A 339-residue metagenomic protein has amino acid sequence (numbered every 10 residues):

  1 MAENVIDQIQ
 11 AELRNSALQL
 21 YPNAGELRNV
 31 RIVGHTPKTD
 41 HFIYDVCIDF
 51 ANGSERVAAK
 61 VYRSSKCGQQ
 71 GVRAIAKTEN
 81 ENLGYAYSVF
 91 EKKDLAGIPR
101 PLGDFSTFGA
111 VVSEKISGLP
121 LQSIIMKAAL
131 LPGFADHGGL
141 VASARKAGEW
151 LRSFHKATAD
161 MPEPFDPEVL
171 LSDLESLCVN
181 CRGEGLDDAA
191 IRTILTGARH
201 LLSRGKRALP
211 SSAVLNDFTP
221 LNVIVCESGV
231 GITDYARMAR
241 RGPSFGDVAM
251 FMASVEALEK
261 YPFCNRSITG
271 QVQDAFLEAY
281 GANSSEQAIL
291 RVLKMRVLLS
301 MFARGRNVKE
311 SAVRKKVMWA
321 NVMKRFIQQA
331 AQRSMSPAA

Functional and structural regions predicted by a protein language model:
M1-P37, A51-S54, V308-A339: Regulatory N- and C-terminal appendages and interdomain linkers associated with kinase/kinase-like NTP transferase
I9-E26, A159-N216: An alpha-helical support segment within catalytic cores of ATP-dependent transferases
V33-A59, R199-G246: Active-site acidic catalytic loop and adjacent metal/ATP-binding pocket of ATP-dependent phosphoryl transfer enzymes
D45-E79, P132-D136: ATP-binding glycine-rich loop module of kinase domains
Y85-K92, L119-P164: Conserved kinase catalytic-core helix
L95-G109: Short beta-strand micro-motifs within the conserved protein kinase catalytic domain, predominantly in the N-lobe
F108-P120: Conserved short submotifs of the Hanks-type protein kinase catalytic core that shape the nucleotide-binding pocket
F245-S284, V297-R314: Active-site activation/catalytic loop segments of kinase-like enzymes and analogous catalytic loops in related
